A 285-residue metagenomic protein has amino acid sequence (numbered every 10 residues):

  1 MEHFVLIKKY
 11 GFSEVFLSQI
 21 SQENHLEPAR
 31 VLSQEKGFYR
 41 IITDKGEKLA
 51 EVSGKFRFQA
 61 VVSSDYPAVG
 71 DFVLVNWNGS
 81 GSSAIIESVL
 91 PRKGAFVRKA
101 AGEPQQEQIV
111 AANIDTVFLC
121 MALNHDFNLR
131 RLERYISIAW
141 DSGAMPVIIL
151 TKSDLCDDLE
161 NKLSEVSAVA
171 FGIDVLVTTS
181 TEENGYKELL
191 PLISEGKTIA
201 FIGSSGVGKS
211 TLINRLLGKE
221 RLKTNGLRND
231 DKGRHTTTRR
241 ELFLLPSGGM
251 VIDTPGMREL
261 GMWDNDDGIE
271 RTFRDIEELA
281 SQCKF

Functional and structural regions predicted by a protein language model:
M1-L129: N-terminal accessory targeting/assembly segments
E2, H25, V62-F72, W77-S80 (+6 more regions): Helix-rich effector regions associated with P-loop NTPase G domains
S53-R57, S180-T181, L227-N229: Short, acidic/turn-prone active-site loops that include or flank metal/cofactor- and phosphate-binding residues
V110-G172: Phosphate-binding glycine-rich loops and their immediate beta-loop-alpha structural context
F127, C156-D157, N184, R258-L260: Catalytic P-loop NTPase motifs of RecA-like helicase/translocase cores
M145, K152-V207: Canonical P-loop GTPase G-domain recognition
I202-G203, G208-K209, T236-E241: Polybasic, low-complexity association/targeting segments
S210-T211, R215: Walker A/P-loop
